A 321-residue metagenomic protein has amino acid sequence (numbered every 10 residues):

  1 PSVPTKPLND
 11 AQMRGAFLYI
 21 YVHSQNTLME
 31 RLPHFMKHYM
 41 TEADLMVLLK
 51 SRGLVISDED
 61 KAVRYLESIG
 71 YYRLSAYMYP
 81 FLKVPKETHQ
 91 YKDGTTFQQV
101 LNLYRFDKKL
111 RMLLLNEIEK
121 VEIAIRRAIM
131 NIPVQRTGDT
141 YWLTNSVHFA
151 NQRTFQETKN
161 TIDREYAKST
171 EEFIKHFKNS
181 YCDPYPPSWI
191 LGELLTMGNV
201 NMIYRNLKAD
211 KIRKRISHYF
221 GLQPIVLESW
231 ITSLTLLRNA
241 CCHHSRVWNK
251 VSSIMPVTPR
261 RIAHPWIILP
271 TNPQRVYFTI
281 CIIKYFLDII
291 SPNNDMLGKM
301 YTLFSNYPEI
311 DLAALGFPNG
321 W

Functional and structural regions predicted by a protein language model:
P1-L236, W248-W321: Extended intrinsically disordered or low-complexity regions, especially N/C-terminal cytosolic tails and loops, rather
H244: Acidic/aromatic/glycine-rich contiguous surface patches that form carbohydrate-binding/processing clefts and analogous
